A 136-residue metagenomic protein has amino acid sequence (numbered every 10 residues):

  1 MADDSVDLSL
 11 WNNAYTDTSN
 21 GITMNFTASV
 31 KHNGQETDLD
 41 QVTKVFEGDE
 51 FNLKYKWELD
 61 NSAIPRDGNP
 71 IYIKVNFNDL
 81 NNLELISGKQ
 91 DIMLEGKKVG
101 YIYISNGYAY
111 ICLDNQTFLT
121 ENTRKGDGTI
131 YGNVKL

Functional and structural regions predicted by a protein language model:
D4-Q35, N76-Q116: A surface/secretory-pathway sequence property marking extracellular, secreted, or lumenal proteins enriched
E47-A63: Short beta-strand elements of extracellular/lumenal beta-sandwich folds
E50-K54, P70-Y72, Y108, T129: Intrinsic-disorder/low-complexity, polar/charged segments enriched in Ser/Thr/Lys/Arg/Asp/Glu/Gln
K54-E58, Y72-N76, N133-K135: Residue-level recognition of well-ordered beta-strand positions that form the cores of beta-sheet-rich folds across
D60-N81: Surface-exposed beta-strand/loop patches in extracellular or lumenal glycoproteins
Y108-L136: Low-complexity, intrinsically disordered segments enriched in Ser/Thr together with acidic residues
